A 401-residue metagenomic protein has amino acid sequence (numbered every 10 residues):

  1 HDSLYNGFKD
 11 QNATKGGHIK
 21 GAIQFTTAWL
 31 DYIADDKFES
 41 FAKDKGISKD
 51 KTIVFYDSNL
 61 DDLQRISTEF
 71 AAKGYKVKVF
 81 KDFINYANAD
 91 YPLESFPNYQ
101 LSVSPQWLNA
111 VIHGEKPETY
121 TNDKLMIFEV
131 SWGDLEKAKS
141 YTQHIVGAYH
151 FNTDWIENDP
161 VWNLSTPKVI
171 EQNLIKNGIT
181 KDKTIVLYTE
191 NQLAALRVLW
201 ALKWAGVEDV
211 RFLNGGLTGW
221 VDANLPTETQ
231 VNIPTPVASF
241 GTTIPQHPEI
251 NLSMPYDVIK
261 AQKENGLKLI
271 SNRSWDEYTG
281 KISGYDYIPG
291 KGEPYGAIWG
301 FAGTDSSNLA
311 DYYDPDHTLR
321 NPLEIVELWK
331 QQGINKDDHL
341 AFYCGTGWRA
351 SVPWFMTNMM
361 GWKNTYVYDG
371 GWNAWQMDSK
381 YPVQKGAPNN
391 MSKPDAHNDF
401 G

Functional and structural regions predicted by a protein language model:
H1-G401: Cytosolic catalytic domains that perform sulfur/thiol-centered chemistry
